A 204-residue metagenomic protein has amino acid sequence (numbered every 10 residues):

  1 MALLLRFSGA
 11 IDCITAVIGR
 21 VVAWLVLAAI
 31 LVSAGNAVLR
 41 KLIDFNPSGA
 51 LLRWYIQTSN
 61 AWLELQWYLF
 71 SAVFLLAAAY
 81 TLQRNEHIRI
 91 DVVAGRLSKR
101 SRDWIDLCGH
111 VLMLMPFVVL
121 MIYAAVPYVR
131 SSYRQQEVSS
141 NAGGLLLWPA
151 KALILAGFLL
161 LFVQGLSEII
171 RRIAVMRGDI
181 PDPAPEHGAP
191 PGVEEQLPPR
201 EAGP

Functional and structural regions predicted by a protein language model:
M1-P204: Alpha-helical transmembrane segments and membrane-interface helix-loop junctions in multi-pass membrane proteins
